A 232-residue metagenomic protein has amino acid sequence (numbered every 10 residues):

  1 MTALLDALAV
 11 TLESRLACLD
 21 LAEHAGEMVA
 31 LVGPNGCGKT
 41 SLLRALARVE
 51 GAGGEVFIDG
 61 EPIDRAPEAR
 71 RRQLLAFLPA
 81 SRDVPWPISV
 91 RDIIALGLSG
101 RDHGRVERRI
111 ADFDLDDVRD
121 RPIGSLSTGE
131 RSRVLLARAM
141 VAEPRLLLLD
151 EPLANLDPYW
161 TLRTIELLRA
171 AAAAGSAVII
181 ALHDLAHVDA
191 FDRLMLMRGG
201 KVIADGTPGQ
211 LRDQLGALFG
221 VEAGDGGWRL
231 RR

Functional and structural regions predicted by a protein language model:
A47: Helix-to-loop junction immediately C-terminal to a conserved catalytic motif
P62-A76, S81, W86-P87: ABC ATPase NBD coupling module
G104-R119: Conserved ABC ATPase "signature" region
L147-E151: Catalytic Walker B motif of ABC-type/P-loop ATPase nucleotide-binding domains
A181-H183: H-loop/switch region of ABC-family ATPase nucleotide-binding domains
L194-G206: H-loop (His-switch) and adjacent beta-strand-loop-beta switch element of ABC-type ATPase nucleotide-binding domains
D213-R232: ABC ATPase nucleotide-binding domains
